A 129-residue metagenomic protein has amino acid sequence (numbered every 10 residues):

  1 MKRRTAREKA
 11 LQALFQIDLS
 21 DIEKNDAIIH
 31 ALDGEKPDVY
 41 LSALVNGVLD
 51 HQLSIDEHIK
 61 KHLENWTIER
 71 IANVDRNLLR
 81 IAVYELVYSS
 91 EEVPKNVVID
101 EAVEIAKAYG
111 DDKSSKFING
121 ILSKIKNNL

Functional and structural regions predicted by a protein language model:
M1-L129: N-terminal interaction/assembly modules
